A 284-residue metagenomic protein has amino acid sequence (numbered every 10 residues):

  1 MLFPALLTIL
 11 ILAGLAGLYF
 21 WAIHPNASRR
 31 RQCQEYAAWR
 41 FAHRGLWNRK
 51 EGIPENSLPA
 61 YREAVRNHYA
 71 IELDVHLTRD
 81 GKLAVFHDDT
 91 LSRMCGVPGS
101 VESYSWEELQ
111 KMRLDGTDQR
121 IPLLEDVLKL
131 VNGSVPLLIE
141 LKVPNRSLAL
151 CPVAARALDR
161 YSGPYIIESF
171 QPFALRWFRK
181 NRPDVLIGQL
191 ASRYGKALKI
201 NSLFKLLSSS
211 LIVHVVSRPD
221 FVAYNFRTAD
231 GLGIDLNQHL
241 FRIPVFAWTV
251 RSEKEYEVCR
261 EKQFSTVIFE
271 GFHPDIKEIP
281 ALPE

Functional and structural regions predicted by a protein language model:
M1-E284: Phosphate-group recognition and catalysis centered on beta-loop-alpha active-site segments
